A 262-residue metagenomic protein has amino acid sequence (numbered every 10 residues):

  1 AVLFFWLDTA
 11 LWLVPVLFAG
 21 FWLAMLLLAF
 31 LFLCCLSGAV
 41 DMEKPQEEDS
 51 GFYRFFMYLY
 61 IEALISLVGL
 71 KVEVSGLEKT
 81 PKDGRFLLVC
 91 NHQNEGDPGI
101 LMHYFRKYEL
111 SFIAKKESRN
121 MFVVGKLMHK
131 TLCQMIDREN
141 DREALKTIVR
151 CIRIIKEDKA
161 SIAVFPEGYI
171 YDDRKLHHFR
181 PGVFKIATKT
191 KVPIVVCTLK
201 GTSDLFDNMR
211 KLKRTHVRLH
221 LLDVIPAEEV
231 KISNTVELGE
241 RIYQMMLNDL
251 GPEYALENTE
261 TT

Functional and structural regions predicted by a protein language model:
A1-L3, D8-F86: Membrane-anchoring hydrophobic helices of lipid-metabolizing enzymes
L36-L59, S66-L67, K82-D141: Catalytic core of membrane glycerolipid acyltransferases/transacylases, capturing the structured, soluble-facing
Y60, V72-G76, P98-G99, I148-C151 (+2 more regions): A generic local structural motif
L67-G69, K107, M128-K130, E157 (+2 more regions): Short, well-ordered coil/turn elements that cap or connect secondary structure elements
V74, L88, F112-I113, L219-L221: Generic preference for hydrophobic
V74, Q134-D137, A227: Short acidic-hydrophobic, aromatic-tinged amphipathic segments that line or gate anion-handling sites
L145-T262: Non-catalytic C-terminal accessory region of glycerolipid acyltransferases and related lyso-lipid remodeling enzymes
